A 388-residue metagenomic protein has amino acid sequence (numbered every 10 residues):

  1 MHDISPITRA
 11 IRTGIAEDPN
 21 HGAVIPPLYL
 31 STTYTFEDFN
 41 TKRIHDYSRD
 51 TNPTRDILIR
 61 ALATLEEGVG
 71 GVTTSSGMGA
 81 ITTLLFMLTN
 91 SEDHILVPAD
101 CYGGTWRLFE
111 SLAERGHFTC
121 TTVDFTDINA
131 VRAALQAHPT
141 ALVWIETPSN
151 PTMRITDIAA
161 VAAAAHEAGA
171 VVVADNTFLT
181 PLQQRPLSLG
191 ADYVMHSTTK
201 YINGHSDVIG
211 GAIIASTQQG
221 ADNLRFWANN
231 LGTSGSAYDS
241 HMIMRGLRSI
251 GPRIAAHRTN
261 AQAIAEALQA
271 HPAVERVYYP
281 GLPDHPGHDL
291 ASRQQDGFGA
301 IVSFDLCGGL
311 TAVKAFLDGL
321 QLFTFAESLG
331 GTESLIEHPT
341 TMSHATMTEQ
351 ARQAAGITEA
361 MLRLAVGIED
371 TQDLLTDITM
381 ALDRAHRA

Functional and structural regions predicted by a protein language model:
M1-H45, R387: N-terminal glycine-rich, Lys/His-bearing helix-loop that initiates the first secondary-structure elements of many
H2-I7, T13-I15, P53, R276 (+2 more regions): Positively charged, small/polar-rich N-terminal and surface patches that mediate targeting and assembly and bind
R12, G71-P272, Y278: Conserved PLP-enzyme active-site core in the AAT-like
V24, L28-Y29, E37-I57, A61 (+1 more regions): Glycine-rich phosphate/pyrophosphate-binding loop and adjacent beta-alpha nucleotide/cofactor-binding cores
T33-T82, G104-S111: Conserved N-terminal alpha-helix of the aminotransferase class I/II PLP-enzyme fold
E110-S111, T119, R132, Q136 (+3 more regions): PLP-dependent enzyme catalytic core of the Aspartate aminotransferase-like
L231-G232, L320-G330, A381-A388: A common structural junction motif
R276-L362, V366: Conserved C-terminal alpha-helix-loop-beta "cap" of PLP-dependent enzymes that closes/shapes the active-site mouth
